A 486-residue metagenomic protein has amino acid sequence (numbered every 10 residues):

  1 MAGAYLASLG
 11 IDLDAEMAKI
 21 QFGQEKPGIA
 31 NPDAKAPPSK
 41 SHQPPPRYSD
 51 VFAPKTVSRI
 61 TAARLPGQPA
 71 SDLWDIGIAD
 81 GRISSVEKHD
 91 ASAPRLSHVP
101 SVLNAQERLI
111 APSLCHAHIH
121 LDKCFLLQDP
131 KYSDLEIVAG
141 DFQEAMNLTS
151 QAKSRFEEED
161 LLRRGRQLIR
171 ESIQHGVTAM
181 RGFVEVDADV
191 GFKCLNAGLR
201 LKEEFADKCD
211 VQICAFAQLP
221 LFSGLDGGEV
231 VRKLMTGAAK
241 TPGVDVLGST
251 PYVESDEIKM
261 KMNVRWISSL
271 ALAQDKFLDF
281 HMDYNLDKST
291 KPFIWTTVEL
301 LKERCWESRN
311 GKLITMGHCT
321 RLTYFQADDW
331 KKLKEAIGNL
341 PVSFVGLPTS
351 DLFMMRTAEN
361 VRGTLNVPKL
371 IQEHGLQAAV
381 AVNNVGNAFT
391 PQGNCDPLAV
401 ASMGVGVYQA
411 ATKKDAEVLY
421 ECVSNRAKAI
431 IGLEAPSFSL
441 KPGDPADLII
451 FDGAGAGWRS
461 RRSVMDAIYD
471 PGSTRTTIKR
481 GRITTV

Functional and structural regions predicted by a protein language model:
M1-S97: N-terminal metal-binding scaffold of metallo-dependent hydrolase/deaminase domains
S92-P112, H116: Active-site metal-binding motif and surrounding structural segment of the metallo-beta-lactamase
R108-P130, Y284-L286: Di-metal (Zn2+ and/or Mg2+/Mn2+) metal-binding site signature of metallo-dependent hydrolases with the MBL/beta-CASP
I110, L127-F183, D189-E204, R232-K240: Alpha-helical scaffold segments that flank or form the walls of functional sites
F125-L161, A238, F293-T315, G338-S343 (+1 more regions): Active-site gating loops and adjacent loop-to-helix segments of metal-dependent hydrolytic enzymes
D210, A215-V231, T241-L365: Active-site core of metal-dependent hydrolases
E299-I314, G363-G453: His/Asp/Glu-enriched, well-ordered alpha-helical/loop segment that forms or immediately abuts the divalent-metal
P442-V486: C-terminal cap of metal-dependent C-N hydrolases
